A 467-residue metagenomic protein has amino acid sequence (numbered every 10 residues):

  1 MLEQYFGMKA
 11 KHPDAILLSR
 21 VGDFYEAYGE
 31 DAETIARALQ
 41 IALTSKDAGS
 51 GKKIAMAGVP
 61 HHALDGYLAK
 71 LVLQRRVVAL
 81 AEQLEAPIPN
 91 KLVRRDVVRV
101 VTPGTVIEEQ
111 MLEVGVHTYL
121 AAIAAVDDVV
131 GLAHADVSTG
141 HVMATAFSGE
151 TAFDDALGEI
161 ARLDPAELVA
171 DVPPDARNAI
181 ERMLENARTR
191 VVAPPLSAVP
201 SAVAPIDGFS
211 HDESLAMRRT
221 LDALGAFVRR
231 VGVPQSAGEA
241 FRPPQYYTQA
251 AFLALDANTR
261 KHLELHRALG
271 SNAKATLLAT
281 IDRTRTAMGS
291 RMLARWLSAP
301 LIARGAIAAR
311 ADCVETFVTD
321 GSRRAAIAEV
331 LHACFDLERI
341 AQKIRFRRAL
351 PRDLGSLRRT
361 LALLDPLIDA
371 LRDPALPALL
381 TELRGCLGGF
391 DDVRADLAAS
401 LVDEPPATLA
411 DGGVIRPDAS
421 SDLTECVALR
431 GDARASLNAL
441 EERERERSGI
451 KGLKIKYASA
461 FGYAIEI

Functional and structural regions predicted by a protein language model:
M1-T316, E329-R345, A349-E442: Charged catalytic and DNA/RNA-contacting regions of genome-maintenance and nucleic-acid-processing enzymes
L17, D23, N438, R445-E466: Extended, charged helical/alpha-beta scaffold domains that provide interaction surfaces
D155-E159, R323, E446-I450: Short aromatic-glycine motifs in intrinsically disordered, low-complexity regions
T284, E466-I467: Short, positively charged
V318-R324: Conserved interaction-surface patches within small, structured recognition/assembly domains
